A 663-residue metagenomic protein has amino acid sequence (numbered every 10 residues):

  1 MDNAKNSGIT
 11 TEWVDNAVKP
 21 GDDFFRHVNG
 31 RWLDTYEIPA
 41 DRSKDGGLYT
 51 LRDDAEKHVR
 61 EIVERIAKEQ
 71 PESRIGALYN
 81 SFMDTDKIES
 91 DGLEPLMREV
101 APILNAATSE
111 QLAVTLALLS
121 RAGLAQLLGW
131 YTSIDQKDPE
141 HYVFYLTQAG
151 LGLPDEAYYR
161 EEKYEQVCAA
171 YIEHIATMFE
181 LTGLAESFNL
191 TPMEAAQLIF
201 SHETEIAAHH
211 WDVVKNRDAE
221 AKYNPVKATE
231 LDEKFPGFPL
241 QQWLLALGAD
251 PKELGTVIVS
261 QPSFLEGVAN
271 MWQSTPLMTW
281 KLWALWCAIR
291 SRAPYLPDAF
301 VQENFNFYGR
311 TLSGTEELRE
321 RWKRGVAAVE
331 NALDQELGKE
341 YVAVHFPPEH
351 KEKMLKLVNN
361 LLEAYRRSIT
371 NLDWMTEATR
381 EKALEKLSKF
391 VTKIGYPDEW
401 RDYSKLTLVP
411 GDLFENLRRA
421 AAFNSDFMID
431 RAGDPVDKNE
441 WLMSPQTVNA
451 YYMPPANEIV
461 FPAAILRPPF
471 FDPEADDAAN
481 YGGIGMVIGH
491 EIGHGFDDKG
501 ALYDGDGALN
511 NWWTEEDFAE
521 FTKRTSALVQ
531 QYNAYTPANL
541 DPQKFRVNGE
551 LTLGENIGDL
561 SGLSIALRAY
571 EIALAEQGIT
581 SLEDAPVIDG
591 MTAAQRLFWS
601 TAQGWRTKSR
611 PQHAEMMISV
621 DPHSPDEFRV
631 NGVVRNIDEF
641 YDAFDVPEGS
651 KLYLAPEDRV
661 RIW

Functional and structural regions predicted by a protein language model:
D2, G237, I258, P262 (+4 more regions): Intrinsically disordered, low-complexity linker/terminal regions across diverse proteins
D2-K5, V18-D22, H27-S90: Active-site-surrounding "flap" and adjacent substrate/cofactor-binding loops of secreted or lumenal enzymes, prototyped
K5-I9, G152-E156, Q543: Flexible glycine/proline-enriched surface loops and loop-helix/loop-strand junctions
W13-D34, Y158-E180, L553, L560-I565: Hydrophobic/aromatic-rich, well-ordered segments within soluble, folded domains that form packed cores
N16-P20, Q136-D138, Y452-P455, G590-T592: Extracellular/periplasmic catalytic domains that process cell-envelope and extracellular macromolecules
T35-P39, W130-Y131, D155-A157, H210-D212 (+3 more regions): Short, solvent-exposed loop/turn and secondary-structure capping segments
A40-V63, F188-H209, N480-M486, D589-G590 (+1 more regions): Short secondary-structure subsegments characteristic of cysteine-rich extracellular domains
E64-K356, N360: Noncatalytic, helix-rich "gating/capping" subdomain that lines the substrate-entry/channel surface of large enzyme
